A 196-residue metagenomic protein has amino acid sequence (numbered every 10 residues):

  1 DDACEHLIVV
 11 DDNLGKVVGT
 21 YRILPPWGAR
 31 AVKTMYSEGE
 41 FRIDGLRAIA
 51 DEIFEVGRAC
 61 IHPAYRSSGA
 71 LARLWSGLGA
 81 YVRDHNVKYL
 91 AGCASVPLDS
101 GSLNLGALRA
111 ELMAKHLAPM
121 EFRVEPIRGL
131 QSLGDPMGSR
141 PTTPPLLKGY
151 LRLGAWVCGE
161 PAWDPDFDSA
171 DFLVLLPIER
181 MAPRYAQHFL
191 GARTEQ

Functional and structural regions predicted by a protein language model:
D1-A3: An N-terminal domain-cap segment
E5-H6, C158: Short alpha-helical segments and helix-capping/turn motifs at coil-helix boundaries
I8, G15-P25: Conserved beta-strand in the GNAT
V9-D12, L176-P177: Active-site beta-strand termini and strand-to-loop segments that position acidic
N13-L14, G154: Residue-level recognition of short loop/turn positions
P26-D171, M181: Acyl-donor binding region in acyl/amide transferases
L173-Q196: Long, continuous compositionally biased terminal/linker segments
